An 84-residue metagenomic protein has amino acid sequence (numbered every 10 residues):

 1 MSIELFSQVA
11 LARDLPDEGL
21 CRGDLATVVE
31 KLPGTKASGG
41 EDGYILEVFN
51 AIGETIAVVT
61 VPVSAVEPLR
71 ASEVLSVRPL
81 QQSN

Functional and structural regions predicted by a protein language model:
I3-L69, V74-S83: Basic/aromatic-rich interaction segments and small domains that mediate binding to polyanionic partners
